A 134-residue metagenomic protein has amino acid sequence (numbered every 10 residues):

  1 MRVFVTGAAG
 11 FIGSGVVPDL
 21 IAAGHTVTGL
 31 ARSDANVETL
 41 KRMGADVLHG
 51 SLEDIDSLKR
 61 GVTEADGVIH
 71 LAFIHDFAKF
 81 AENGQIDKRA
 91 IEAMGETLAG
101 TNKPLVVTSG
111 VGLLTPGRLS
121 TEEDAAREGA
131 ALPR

Functional and structural regions predicted by a protein language model:
R2, T26-V27, D46, P104: Residues at the starts of beta-strands that form the adenosine-phosphate
V3-H25: N-terminal Rossmann NAD(P)H-binding glycine-rich loop of SDR-like oxidoreductase domains
T6, D66-L71, V107-S109: Rossmann-fold scaffold of SDR-type NAD(P)-dependent oxidoreductases
S14, D34-V37, R134: Short, surface-exposed alpha-helical segments at coil->helix boundaries
S14-G15, T39, K79-A81, T115-R118: Short glycine-/acidic-enriched loop or helix-start segments at secondary-structure transitions that form or flank
T26, I74, I86-L132: Conserved Rossmann-fold NAD(P)-dependent oxidoreductase catalytic core, especially the SDR/UDP-sugar
A31-E92, E96: NAD(P)H-binding glycine-rich loop region in Rossmannoid oxidoreductase-like domains and their noncatalytic homologs
